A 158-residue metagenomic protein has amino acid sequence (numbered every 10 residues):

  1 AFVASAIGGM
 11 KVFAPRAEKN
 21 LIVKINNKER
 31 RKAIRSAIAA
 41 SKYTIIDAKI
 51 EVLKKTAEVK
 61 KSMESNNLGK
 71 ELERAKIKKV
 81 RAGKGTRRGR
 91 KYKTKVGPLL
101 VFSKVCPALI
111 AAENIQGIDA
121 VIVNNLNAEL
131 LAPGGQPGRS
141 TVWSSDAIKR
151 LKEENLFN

Functional and structural regions predicted by a protein language model:
A1: Short, His- and charge-rich active-site/binding loops that engage polyanionic ligands
S5-N158: Extended polybasic, low-complexity segments that bind anionic RNA or targeting/receptor surfaces
